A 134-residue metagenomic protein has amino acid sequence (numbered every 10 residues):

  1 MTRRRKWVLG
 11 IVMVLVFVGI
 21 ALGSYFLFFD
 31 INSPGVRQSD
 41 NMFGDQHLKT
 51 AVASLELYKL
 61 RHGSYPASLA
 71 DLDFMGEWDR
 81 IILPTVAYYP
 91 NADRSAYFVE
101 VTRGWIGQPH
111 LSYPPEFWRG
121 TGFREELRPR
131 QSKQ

Functional and structural regions predicted by a protein language model:
M1-I11: Cytosolic-side transmembrane helix boundary signature
T2, M42-K49, A53-Q134: Low-complexity, acidic interaction segments enriched in glycine
G10-F26: Hydrophobic membrane-insertion alpha-helices, especially the h-region of bacterial N-terminal signal peptides
V16-F17, D30-V36, H62-P66: Generic detector of short, locally flexible boundary/turn motifs and exposed helical patches
I20, D30, P34-G35, G104-P109: Alpha-helical membrane-targeting segments
Y25-F43: Ser/Thr/Pro/Gly-rich low-complexity linker/stalk segments immediately outside membranes or between
